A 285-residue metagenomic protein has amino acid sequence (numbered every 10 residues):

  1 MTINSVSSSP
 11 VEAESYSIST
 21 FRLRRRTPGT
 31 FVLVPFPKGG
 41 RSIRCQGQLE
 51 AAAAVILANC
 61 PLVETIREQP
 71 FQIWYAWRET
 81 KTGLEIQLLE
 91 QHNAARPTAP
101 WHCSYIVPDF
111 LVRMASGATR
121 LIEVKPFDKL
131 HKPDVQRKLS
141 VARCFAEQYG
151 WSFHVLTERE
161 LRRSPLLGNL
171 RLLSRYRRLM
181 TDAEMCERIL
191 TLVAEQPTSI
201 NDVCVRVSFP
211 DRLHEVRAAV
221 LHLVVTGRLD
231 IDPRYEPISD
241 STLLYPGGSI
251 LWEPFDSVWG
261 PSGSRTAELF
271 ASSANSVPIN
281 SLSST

Functional and structural regions predicted by a protein language model:
M1-T285: Electrostatic, structured charged patches in enzyme active sites and in nucleic-acid/phosphate-binding
